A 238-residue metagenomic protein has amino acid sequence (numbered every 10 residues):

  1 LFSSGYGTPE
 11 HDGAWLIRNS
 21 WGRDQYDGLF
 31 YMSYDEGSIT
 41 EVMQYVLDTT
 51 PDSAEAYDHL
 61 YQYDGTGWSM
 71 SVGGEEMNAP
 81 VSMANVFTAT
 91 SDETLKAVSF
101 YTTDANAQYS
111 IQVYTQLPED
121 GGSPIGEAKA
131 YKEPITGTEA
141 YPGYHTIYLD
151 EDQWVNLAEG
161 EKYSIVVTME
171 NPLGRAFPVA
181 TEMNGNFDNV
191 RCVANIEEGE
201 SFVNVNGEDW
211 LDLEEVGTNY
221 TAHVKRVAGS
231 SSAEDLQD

Functional and structural regions predicted by a protein language model:
L1-S82, V86-D92, A107, Q112 (+2 more regions): Active-site signature of cysteine proteases
D12-A14, D27, L95, Y144 (+1 more regions): Active-site lining segments that contact anionic ligands and/or coordinate catalytic metals
D92-D104, V167: A short beta-strand element within beta-rich, extracytoplasmic domains of secreted/secretory-pathway proteins
N106-E197: Aromatic- and Gly/Pro-enriched, solvent-exposed loop/edge beta-strand patches characteristic of beta-rich domains
